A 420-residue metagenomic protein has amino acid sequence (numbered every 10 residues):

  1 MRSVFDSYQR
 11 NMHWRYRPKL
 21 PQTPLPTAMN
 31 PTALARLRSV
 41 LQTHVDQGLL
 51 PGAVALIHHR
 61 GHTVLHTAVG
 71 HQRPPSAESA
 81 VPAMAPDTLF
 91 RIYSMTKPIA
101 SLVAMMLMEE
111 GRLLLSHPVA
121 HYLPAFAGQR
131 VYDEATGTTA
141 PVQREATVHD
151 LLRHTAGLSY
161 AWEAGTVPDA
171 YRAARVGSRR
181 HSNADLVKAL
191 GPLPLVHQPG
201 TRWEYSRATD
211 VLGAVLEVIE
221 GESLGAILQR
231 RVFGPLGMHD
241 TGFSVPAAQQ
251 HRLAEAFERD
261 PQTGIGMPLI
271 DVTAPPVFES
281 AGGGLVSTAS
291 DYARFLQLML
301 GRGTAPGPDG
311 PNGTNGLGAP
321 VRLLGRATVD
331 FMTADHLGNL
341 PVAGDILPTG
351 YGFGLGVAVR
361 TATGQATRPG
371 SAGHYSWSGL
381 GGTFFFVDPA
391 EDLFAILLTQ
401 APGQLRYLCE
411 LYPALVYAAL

Functional and structural regions predicted by a protein language model:
F5-N11, S76-V81, T304-A319: Intrinsically disordered, low-complexity terminal tails and inter-domain linkers enriched for S/T/G/P/D/E
A28-I92, R112-L114, G128-G137: Short, conserved catalytic-motif segment at the N-terminal edge
A35-L41, G61, R91-V119, T209-E217 (+2 more regions): Active-site SXXK
H62, H121, G128-G310, N315-P369: Short, surface-exposed loop or secondary-structure junction motifs that flank catalytic or metal-binding residues
V64-L65, F385-F386, D392-Q400: Short, well-ordered beta-strand elements
H374, G381-A390: Short, surface-exposed beta-strand/loop micro-motifs that present aromatic residues
A401-L420: Generic C-terminus detector
